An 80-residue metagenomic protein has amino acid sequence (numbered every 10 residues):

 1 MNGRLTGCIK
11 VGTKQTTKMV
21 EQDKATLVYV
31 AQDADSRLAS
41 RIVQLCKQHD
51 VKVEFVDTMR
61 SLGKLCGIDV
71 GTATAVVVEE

Functional and structural regions predicted by a protein language model:
M1-K24, D35-R37: Ribosome large-subunit tunnel/peptidyl-transferase-proximal elements
K18, S40, K64: Alpha-helical elements of the RecA-like P-loop NTPase motor core of helicases
E21-K24, K47, G67: Signal for well-folded cores of large energy- and translation-related assemblies
A25-T26, I42: General secondary-structure edge motif
Y29-V30: Alpha-helical transmembrane segments of helical membrane proteins, especially in multi-pass transport, channel
A34-R60: Feature captures the catalytic cores and cofactor-binding loops of soluble hydro-lyases/lyases that act on carboxylate
V51-E80: C-terminal structural segments of small proteins and small subunits
